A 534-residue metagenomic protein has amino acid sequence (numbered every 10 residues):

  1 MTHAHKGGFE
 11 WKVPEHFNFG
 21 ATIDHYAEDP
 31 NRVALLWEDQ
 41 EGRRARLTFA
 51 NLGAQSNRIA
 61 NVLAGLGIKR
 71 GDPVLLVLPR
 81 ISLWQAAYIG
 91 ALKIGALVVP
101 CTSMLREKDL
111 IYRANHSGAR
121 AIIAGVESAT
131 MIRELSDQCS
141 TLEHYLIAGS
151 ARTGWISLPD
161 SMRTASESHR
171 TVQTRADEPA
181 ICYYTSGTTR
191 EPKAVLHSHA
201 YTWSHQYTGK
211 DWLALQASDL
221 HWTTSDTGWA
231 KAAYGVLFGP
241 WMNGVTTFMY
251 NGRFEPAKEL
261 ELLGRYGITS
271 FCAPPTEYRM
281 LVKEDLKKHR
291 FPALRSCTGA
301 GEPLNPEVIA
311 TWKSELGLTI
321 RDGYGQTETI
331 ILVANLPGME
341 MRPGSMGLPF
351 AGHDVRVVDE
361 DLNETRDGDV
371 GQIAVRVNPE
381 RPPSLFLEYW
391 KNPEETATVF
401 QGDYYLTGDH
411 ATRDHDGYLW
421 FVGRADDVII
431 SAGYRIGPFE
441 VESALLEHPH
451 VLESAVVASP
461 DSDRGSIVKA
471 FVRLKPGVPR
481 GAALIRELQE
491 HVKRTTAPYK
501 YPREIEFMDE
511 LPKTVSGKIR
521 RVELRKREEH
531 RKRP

Functional and structural regions predicted by a protein language model:
N31, L35-I81, Q85-I89, R106-I111 (+2 more regions): Conserved AMP-binding/adenylate-forming core of the ANL superfamily
N31-V33, T153, R163-Y184, R190-E191 (+1 more regions): Conserved pre-ATP/AMP-binding loop-to-beta segment of ANL
A45-A50, A180-S204: Conserved AMP-binding A3 loop
G65-L66, K93-D160, P476: Structural core segment of the AMP-binding/adenylate-forming
G95, W203-T223, T227-T269, K283-E284: Conserved AMP-binding/adenylation subdomain of ANL enzymes
L105, I111-Y112, I122-G125, F271 (+7 more regions): AMP-binding/adenylate-forming catalytic core of the ANL superfamily
M242, I268-A273, V282-R342, D354: Gly/Ser/Thr-rich phosphate-binding loop
G352, N363-T398, I436: Conserved ATP/PPi-binding loop(s) of AMP-dependent carboxylate-activating enzymes
